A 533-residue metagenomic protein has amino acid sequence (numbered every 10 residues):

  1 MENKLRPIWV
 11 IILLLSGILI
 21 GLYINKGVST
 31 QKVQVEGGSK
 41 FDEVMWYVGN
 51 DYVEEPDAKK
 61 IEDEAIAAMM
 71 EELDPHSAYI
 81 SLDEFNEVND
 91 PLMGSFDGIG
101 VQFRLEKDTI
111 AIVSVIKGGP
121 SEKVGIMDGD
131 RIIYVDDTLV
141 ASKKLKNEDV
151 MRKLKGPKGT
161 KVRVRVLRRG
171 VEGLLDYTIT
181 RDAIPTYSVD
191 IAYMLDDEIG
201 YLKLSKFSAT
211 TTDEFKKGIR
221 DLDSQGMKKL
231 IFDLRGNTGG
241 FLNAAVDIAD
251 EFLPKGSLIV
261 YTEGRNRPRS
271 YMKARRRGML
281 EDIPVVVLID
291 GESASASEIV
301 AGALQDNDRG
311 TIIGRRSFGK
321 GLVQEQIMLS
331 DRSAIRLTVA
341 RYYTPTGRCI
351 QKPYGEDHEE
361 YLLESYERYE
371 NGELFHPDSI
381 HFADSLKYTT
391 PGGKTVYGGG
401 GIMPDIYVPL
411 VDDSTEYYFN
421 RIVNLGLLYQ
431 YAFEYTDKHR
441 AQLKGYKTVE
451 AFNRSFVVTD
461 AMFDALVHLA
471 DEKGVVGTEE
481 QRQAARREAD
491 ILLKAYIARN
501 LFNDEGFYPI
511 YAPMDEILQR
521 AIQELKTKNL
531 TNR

Functional and structural regions predicted by a protein language model:
M1-L5: Short, Lys/Arg-rich N-terminal segment immediately upstream of the first membrane anchor
I8-Y23: Hydrophobic membrane-insertion alpha-helices, especially the h-region of bacterial N-terminal signal peptides
Y23-G37, F41, M45, G49-V53 (+6 more regions): Cleft-lining beta-strand/loop regions that shape enzyme active-site pockets
Y52-V113, G159-I191, Y511-I522, L530-R533: Extended, small/polar residue-biased N-terminal targeting/export presequences and adjacent propeptide/linker tracts
I132-I133, V162, I350, V396: Generic structural signal for buried aliphatic residues
V135-D136, L167, P353, G399: Residue-level recognition of conserved beta-strand edge/terminus positions
A296, D308, R315, G319-L386: Polar, glycine-rich mid-to-C-terminal structural blocks that act as macromolecule-binding/assembly scaffolds
C349-I350, Y354-R533: Conserved functional hotspot residues or short segments at active or partner-binding sites across diverse domains
